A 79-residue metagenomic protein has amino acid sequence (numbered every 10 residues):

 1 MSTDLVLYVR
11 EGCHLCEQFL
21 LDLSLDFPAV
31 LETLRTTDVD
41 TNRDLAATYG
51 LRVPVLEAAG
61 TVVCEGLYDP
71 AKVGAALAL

Functional and structural regions predicted by a protein language model:
M1-L25: Local sequence-structure signature of Cys/Sec-based thiol-disulfide redox active-site neighborhoods
F27-L31: Short helix-capping segments at alpha-helix termini
E32-R43: Thiol-based oxidoreductase modules, predominantly thioredoxin-like and allied folds used for disulfide exchange
Y49: Surface-exposed interaction regions that form or flank ligand-binding interfaces
V53-V62: A short, hydrophobic beta-strand/beta-hairpin element that forms part of a small beta-sheet core
V62, L67-Y68: N-terminal, polar/charged subdomain of small-to-medium soluble alpha/beta proteins
A78-L79: Ser/Thr/Gly-rich flexible loops in soluble cytosolic domains mediating phosphotransfer, phosphorylation
